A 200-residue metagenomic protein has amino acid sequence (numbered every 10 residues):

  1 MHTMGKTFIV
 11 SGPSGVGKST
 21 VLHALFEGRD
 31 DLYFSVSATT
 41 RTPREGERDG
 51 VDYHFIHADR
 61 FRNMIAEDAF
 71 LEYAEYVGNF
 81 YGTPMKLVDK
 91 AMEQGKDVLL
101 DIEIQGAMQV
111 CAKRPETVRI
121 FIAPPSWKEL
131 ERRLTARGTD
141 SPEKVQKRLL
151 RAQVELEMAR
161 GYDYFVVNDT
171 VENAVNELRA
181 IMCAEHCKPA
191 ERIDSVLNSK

Functional and structural regions predicted by a protein language model:
V10: Hydrophobic anchor at the beta1->P-loop junction of P-loop NTPases
P13: P-loop (Walker A) phosphate-binding loop of NTP-binding proteins
K18: Conserved lysine of the Walker
V21-L22: Post-Walker A alpha-helix
E27-S35: Post-Walker A helix-loop "phosphate-sensing" segment adjacent to the P-loop in P-loop NTPases
S37-V98, Q105: ATP-dependent small-molecule kinase phosphotransfer cores that center on conserved nucleotide phosphate-binding segments
V98-E103, A112-R137: Conserved phosphate-donor/acceptor-positioning beta-strand/loop module used by diverse small-molecule
T139-D140, V154-K200: NTP-dependent small-molecule kinase module
